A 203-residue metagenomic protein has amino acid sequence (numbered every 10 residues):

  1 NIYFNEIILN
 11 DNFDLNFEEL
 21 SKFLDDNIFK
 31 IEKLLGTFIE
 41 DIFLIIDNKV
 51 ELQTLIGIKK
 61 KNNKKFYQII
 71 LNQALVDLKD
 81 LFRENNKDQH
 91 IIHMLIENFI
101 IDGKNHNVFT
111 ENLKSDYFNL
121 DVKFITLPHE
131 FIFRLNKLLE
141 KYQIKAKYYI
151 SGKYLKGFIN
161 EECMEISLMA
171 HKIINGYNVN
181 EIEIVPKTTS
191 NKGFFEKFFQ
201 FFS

Functional and structural regions predicted by a protein language model:
N5-D41, N48-S203: Nucleotide/phosphate-binding catalytic cleft detector across ATP-hydrolyzing and phosphate-transferring enzymes
